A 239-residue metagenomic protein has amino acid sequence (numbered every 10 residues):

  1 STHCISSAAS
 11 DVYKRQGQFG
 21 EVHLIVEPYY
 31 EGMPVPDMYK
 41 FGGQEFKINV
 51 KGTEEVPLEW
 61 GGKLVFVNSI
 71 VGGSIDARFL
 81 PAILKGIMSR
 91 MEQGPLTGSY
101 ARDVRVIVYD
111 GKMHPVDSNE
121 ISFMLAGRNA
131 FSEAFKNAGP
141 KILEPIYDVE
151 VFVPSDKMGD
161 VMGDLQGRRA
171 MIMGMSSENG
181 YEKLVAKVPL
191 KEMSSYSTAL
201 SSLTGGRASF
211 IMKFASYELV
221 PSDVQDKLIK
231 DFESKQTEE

Functional and structural regions predicted by a protein language model:
S1-T2: Short, exposed "boundary/linker" segments that immediately precede the start of a downstream structural module
S6-E239: Accessory interaction regions appended to the cores of large information-processing enzymes
